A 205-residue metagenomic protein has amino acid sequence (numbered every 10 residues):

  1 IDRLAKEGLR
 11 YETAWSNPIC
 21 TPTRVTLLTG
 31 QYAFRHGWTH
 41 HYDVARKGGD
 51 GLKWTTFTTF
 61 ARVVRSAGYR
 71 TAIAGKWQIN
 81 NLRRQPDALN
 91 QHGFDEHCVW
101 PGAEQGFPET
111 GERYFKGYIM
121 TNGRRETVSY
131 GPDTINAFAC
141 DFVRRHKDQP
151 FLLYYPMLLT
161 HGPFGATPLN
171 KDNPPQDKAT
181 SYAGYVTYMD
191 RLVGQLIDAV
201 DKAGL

Functional and structural regions predicted by a protein language model:
I1-L205: Formylglycine-dependent sulfatase
